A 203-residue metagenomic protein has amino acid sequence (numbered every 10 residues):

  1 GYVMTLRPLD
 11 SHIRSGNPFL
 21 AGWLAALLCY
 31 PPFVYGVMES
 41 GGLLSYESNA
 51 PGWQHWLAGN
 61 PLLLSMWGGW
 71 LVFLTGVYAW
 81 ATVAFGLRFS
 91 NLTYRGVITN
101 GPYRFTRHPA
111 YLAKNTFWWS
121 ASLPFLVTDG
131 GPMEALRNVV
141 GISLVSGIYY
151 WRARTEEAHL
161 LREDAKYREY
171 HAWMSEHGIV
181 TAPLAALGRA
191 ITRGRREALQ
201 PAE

Functional and structural regions predicted by a protein language model:
G1-G96, S120-E203: Membrane-anchoring alpha-helices and their flanking helix-loop junctions
F85, P102-H108, L160: Generic structural signal for small/hydrophobic residues in well-ordered secondary structure, especially within
R95-Y103, L112: Alpha-helical membrane-protein architecture signal
H108-K114: Select subsegments of transmembrane alpha-helices in polytopic membrane proteins, especially boundary-proximal
